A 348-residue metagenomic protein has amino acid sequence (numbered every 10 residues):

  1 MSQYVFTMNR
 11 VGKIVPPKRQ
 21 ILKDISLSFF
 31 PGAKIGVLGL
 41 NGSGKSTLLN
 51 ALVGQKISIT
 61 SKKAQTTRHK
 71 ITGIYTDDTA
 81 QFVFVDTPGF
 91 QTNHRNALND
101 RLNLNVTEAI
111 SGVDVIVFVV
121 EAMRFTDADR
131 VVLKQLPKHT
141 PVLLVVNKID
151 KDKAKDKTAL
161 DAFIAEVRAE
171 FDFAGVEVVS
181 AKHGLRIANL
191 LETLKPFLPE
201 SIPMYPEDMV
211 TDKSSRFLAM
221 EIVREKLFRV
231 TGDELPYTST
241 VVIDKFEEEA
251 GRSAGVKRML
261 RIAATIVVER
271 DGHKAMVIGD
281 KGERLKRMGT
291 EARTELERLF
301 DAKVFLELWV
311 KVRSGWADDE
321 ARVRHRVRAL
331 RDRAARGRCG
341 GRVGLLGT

Functional and structural regions predicted by a protein language model:
M1-T47: ABC ATP-binding cassette signature C-motif
L40, A51, D280: P-loop (Walker A) phosphate-binding loop of NTP-binding proteins
G44-D100, L104, E108-I110: Conserved G1/Walker A P-loop phosphate-binding module
A64-T66, P88-Q91, A122-T126, I149-K153 (+5 more regions): Conserved nucleotide-binding/hydrolysis micro-motifs of P-loop NTPases
I110-R130, T140-T158: Conserved Switch II/interswitch segment of TRAFAC-class P-loop GTPases
T126-K138, I243-E247: Amphipathic helical hotspot of TIR/SEFIR-family domains
P141, D150-T211: Canonical P-loop GTPase G-domain recognition
S215-T348: P-loop NTP-binding site
